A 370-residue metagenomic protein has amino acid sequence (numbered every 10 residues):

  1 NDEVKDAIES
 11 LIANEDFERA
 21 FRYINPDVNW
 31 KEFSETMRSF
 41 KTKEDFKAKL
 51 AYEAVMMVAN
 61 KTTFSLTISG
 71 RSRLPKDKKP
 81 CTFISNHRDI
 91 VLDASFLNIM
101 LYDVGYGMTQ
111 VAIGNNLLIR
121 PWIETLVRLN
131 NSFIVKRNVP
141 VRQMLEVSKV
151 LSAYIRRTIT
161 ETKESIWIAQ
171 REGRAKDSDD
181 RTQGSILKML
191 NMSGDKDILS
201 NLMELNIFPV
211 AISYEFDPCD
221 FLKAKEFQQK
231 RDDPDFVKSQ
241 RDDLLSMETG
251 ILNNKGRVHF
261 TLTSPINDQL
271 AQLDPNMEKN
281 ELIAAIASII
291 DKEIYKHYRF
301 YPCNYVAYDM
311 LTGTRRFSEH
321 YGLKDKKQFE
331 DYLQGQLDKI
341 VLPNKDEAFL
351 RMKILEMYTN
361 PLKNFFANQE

Functional and structural regions predicted by a protein language model:
N1-C81, H87-N98, Y102, E124 (+3 more regions): Membrane-anchoring hydrophobic helices of lipid-metabolizing enzymes
M57-N60, T125-V127, L199, G250-N253: Short, conserved catalytic or adaptor-binding loops enriched in Gly and charged residues
L66, C81, T109, S132-F133 (+3 more regions): A broad, low-specificity signal marking well-ordered, structured residues that form hydrophobic/aromatic
I68-R73, I113-L117, P121-E124, A153-R157 (+1 more regions): Catalytic micro-motifs at enzyme active sites that drive phosphoryl/nucleotidyl and oxygen chemistry
R71, R88, G114-L117, S132 (+4 more regions): An acidic- and aromatic-residue-enriched active-site/binding cleft used to recognize and process polar
P75-M144, N191-S200: Catalytic core of membrane glycerolipid acyltransferases/transacylases, capturing the structured, soluble-facing
M144-E370: Non-catalytic C-terminal accessory region of glycerolipid acyltransferases and related lyso-lipid remodeling enzymes
